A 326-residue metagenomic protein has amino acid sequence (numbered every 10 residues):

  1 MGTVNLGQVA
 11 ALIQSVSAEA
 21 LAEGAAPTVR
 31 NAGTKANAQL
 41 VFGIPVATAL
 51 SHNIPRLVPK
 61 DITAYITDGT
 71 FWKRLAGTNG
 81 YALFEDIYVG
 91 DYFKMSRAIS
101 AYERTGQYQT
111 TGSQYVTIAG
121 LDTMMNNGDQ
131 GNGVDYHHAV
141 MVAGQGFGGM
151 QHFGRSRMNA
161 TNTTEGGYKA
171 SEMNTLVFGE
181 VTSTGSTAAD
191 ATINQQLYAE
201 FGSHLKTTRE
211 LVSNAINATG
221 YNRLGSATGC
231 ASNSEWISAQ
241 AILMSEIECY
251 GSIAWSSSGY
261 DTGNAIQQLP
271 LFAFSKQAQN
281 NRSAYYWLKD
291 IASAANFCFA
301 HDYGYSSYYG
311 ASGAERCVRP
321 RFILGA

Functional and structural regions predicted by a protein language model:
M1-A49: Short, low-complexity N-terminal tether/leader segments at secretion or assembly junctions of large, surface-exposed
L50-A326: Collagenous Gly-X-Y triple-helix signature in extracellular proteins
